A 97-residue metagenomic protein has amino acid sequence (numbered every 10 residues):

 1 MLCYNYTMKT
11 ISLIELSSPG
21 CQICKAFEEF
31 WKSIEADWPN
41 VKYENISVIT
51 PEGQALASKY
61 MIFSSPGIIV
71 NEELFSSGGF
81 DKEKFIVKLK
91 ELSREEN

Functional and structural regions predicted by a protein language model:
C3-D37: Local sequence-structure signature of Cys/Sec-based thiol-disulfide redox active-site neighborhoods
P19-I23, I49, S77: Glycine-/small-residue-rich active-site loops that bind phosphorylated ligands and cofactors
F30, E52-L56: Short polar/charged helix/loop
S33-N40, E91-R94: Secondary-structure boundary motif
N40-G53: Thiol-based oxidoreductase modules, predominantly thioredoxin-like and allied folds used for disulfide exchange
K59-I69: Structural micro-motif
V70-N97: Non-catalytic, surface beta->alpha helical segment in thiol-disulfide oxidoreductase systems
